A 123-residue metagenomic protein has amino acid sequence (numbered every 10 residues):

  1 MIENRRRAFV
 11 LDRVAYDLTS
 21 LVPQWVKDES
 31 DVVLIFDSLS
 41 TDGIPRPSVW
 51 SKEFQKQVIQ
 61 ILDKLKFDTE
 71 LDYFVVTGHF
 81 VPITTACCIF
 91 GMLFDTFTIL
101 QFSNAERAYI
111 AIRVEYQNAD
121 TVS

Functional and structural regions predicted by a protein language model:
M1-Y73, C88-S123: Long, low-complexity, Lys/Arg-enriched
V76-T85: Acidic, metal-coordinating catalytic cores used for nucleic-acid/nucleotide bond scission and strand-transfer chemistry
